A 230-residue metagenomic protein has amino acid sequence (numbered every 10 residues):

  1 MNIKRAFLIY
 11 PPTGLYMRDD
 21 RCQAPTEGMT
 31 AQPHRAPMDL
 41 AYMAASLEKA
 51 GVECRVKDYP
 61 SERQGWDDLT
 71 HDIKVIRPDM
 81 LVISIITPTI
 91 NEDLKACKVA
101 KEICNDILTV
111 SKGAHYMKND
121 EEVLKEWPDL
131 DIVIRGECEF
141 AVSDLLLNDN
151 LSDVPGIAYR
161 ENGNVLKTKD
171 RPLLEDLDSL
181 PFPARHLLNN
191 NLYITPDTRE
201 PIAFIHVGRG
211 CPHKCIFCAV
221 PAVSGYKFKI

Functional and structural regions predicted by a protein language model:
M1-K4, E200: A short, charged/proline- and glycine-enriched loop that marks the coil->beta-strand transition at the N-terminal
I3, M29, R55, K214-C218: N-terminal pre-core extensions flanking Radical SAM catalytic domains
I3-Q32: Short glycine-rich His-centered loop
F7-Y10, D58, V82-T87, S111-K112 (+2 more regions): Short beta-strand segments
P12-L15, Q32-K49, C211: Short, compositionally biased "basic patch" segments
D39, M43-D176: Glycine-rich beta-alpha loop elements in corrinoid/cobalamin-binding modules across cobalamin-dependent enzymes
A184-I230: Radical SAM [4Fe-4S] cluster-binding motif and immediate context
